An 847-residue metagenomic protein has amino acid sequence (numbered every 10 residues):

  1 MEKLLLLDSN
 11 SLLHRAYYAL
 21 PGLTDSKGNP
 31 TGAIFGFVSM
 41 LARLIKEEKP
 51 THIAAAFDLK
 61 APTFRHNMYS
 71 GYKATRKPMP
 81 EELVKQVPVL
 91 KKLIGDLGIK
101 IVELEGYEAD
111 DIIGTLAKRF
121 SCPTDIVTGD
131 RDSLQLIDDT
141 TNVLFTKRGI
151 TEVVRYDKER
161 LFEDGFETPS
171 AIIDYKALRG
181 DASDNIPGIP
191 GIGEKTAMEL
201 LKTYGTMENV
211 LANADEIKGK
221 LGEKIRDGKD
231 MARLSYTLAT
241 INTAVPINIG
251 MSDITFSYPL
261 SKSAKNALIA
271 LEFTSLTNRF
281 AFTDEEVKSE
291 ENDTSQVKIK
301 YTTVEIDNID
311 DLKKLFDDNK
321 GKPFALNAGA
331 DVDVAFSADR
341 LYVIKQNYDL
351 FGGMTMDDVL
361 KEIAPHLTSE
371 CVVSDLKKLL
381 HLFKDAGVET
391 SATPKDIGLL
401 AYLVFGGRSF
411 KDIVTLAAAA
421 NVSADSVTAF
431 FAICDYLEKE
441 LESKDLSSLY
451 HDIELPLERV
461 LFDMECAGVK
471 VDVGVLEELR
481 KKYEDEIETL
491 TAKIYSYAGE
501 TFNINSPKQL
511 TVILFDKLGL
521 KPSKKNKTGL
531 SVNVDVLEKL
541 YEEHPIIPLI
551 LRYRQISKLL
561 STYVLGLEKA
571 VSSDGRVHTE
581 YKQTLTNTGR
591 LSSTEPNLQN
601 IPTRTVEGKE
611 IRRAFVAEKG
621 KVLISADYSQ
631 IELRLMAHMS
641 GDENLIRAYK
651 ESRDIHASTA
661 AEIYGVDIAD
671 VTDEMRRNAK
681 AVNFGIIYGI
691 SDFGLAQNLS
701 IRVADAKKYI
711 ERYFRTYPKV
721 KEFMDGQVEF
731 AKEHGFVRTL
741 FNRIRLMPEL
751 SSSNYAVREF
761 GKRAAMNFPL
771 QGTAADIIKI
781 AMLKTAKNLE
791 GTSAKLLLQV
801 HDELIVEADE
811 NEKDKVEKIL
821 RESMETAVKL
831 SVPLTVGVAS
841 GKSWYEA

Functional and structural regions predicted by a protein language model:
M1-A54, D58, R65: Non-catalytic, usually N-terminal nucleic-acid engagement modules in DNA/RNA processing proteins
Y17-L20, G71-K85, D139-E167, G222-E223 (+2 more regions): Short alpha-helix plus adjacent loop in nuclease-associated cores
P21-T24, A74-P246: Extended two-metal-dependent nuclease catalytic cores across DNA- and RNA-processing enzymes
H52-A54, E105-E108, G129, T302-F316 (+2 more regions): Conserved DEDDh/DEDDy metal-dependent 3′-5′ exonuclease domain
G228-G352, S423, A429-T603, V622 (+6 more regions): Conserved "right-hand" nucleotidyltransferase catalytic core of DNA-directed polymerases
A335-A338, A401-A424, A429-F430, Q583-D667: Function-dense linear segments that define catalytic or interfacial modules in macromolecule-processing proteins
C466, H578-T579, T584-T586, A661-T792 (+3 more regions): Conserved catalytic core of nucleic-acid polymerases
D485-A492, S496-I547, R715-R763, N767 (+2 more regions): C-terminal polymerase-core module
